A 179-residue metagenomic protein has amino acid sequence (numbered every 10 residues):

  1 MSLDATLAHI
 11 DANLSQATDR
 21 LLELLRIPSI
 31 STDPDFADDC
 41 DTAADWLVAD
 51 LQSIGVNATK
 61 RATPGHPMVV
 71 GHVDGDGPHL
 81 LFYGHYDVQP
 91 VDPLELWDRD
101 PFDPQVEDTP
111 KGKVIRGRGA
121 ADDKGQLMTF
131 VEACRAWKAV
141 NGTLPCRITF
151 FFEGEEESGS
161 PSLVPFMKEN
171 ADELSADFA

Functional and structural regions predicted by a protein language model:
S2-A120, W137-C146: Acidic/His- and Gly-rich active-site-bordering loop/insert found across diverse amide/peptide-bond hydrolases
V114, A121-A179: Acidic/histidine-rich catalytic neighborhood of metal-dependent amide-processing enzymes
